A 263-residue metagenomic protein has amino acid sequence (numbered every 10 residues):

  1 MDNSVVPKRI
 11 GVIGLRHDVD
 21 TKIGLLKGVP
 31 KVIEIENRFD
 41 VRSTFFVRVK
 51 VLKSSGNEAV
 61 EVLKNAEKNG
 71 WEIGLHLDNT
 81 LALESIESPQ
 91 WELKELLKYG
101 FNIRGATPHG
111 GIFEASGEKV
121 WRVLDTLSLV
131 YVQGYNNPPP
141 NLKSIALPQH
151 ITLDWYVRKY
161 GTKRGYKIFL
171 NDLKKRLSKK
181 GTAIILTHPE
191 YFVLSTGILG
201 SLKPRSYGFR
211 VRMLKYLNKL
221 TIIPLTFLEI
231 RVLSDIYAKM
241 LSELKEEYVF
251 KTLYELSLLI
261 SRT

Functional and structural regions predicted by a protein language model:
M1-N57, K68-N69, A115-L127, N137-T263: Terminal accessory/targeting
T44-F46, R104-P108: Short catalytic-loop micro-motif centered on adjacent basic/acidic residues
A59-W91: Substrate-binding cleft of extracellular glycoside hydrolase catalytic domains
L63-E72, K94-I103, L127: Structural recognition of alpha->loop->beta junctions
L75, W91, K98-N102, G110-K119 (+1 more regions): Internal, conserved structured core segments that host functional sites
T107, V130-P138: Catalytic beta/alpha-barrel core
T107-G110, L142: Outer-membrane beta-barrel translocator/channel fold
